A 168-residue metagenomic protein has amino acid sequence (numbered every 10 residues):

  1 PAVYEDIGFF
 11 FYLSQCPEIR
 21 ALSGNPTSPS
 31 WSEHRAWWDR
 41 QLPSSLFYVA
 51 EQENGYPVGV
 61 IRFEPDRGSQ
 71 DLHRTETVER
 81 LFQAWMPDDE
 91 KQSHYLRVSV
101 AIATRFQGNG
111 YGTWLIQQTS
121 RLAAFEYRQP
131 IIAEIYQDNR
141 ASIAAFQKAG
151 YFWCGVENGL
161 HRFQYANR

Functional and structural regions predicted by a protein language model:
P1-Y12: A short beta-loop-alpha structural element at the N-terminal edge of CoA-dependent acyl/N-acetyltransferase catalytic
F10-Q15, H34, W38: Hydrophobic alpha-helical core bundles mediating ligand binding, dimerization, or RNAP-core interactions
Y12-T27: Helix-loop element at the rim of GNAT/NAT acetyltransferase active sites that forms part of the acceptor-substrate
T27-R105: Acetyl-CoA-dependent GNAT
G108-L122, A144, K148: Conserved acetyl-CoA-binding loop-helix of GNAT-fold acetyltransferases
F125-I135: Conserved GNAT acetyl-CoA-binding A-motif
A133-I143: Conserved beta-strand-loop-alpha-helix junction that forms the acyl-donor binding cleft
E134-I135, F152-Y165: Conserved catalytic-core motifs of GNAT/GCN5-like acyltransferases
